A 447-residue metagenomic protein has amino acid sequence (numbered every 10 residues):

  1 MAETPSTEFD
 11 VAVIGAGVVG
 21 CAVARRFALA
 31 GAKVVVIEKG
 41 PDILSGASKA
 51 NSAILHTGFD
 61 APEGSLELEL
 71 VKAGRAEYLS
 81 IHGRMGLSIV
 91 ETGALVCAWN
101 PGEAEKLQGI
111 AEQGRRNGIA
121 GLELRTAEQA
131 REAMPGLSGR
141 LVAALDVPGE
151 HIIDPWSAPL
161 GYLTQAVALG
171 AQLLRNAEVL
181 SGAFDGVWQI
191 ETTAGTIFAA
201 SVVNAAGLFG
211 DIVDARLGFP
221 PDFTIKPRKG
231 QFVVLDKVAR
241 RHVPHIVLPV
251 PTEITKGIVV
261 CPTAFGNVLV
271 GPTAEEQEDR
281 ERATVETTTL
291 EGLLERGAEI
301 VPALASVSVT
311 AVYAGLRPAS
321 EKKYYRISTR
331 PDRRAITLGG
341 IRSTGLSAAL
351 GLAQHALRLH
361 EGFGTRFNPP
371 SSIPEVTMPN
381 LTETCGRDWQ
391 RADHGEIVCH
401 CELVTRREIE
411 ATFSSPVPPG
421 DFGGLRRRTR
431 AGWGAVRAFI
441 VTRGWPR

Functional and structural regions predicted by a protein language model:
V11-V35: N-terminal Rossmann-like FAD-binding beta1-loop-alpha1 element of flavoenzymes
V19, D42, F209: Conserved Rossmann-like nucleotide-cofactor binding loop
A22, G182-G186, E191-G271, E275-E286 (+2 more regions): Flavin-dependent oxidoreductases
L29-S48: Glycine-rich FAD pyrophosphate-binding loop
A53-A133, G257-I258: Dinucleotide-binding Rossmann-like beta1-alpha1 core, especially the glycine-rich loop that anchors the ADP
E69-K72, C97-K106, L145-T164, A283-T288 (+2 more regions): Short beta-strand to alpha-helix junction loop
L145-S201: Helical element adjacent to the flavin cofactor pocket in flavoenzyme catalytic cores
A264-F265, E281-I397, V404, E408-V417 (+3 more regions): C-terminal catalytic lobe of FAD-dependent flavoproteins
